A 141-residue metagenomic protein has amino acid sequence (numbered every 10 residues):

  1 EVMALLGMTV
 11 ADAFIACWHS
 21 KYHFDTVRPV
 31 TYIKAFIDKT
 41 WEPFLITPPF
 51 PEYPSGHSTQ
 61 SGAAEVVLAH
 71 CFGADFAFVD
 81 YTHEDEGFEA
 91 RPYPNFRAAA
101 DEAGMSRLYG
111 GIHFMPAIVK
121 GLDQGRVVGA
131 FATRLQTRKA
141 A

Functional and structural regions predicted by a protein language model:
E1-A141: Hydrophobic alpha-helical bundle signature of multipass membrane enzymes
